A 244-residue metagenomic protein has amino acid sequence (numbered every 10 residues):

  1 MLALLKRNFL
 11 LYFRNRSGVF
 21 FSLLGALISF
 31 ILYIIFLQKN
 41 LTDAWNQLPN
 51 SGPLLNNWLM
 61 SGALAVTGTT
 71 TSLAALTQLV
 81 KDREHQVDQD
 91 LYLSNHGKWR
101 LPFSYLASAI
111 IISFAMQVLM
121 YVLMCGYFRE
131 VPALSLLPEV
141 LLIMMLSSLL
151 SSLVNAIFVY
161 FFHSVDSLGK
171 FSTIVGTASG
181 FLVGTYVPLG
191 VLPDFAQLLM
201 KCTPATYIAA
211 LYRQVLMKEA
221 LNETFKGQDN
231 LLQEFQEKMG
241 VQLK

Functional and structural regions predicted by a protein language model:
M1-A26, H85: Aromatic- and glycine-rich beta-strand/loop motifs that create alpha-glucan
L2-K6, L189-G240: Short hydrophobic, aromatic-rich alpha-helical segments embedded in or entering the lipid bilayer of multi-pass
R14-D43, L55-T71, I110-Q117, S172-F181: Hydrophobic alpha-helical transmembrane segments of multi-pass membrane transport/permease proteins
S22-L23, A63, D82, L91 (+4 more regions): Residue-level recognition of transmembrane alpha-helices in multi-pass small-molecule transporters/permeases
I28, L55-Y127: Hydrophobic alpha-helical transmembrane segments of multi-pass membrane transport proteins
I31-N40, V159-T206, A210: Transmembrane helix segments
L41-N50, Y127-L134, K226-G227: Membrane-interface helix termini and inter-helical loops of multi-pass transporters
K98, A107-S179: Alpha-helical transmembrane segments and their short interhelical loops
